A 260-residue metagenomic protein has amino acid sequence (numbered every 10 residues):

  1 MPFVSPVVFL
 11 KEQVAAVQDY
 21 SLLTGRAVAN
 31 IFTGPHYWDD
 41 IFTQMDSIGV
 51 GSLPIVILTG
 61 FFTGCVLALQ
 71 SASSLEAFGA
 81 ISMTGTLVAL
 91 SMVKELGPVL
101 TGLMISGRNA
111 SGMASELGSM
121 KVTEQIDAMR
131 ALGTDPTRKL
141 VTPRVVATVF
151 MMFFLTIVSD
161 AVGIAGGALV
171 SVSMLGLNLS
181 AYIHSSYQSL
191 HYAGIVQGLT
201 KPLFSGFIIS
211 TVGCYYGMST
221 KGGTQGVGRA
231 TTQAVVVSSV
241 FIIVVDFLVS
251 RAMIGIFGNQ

Functional and structural regions predicted by a protein language model:
M1-D39, Y216-K221: Short, membrane-interfacial amphipathic segments enriched in basic
T33-I57, S239: Membrane-interface helix starts
D46-L100, M104: Active-site cofactor/substrate anionic-group-binding motifs, chiefly glycine- and Lys/Arg-rich phosphate-binding loops
G51-G64, P98-S106, A147-I164, A168 (+3 more regions): Hydrophobic alpha-helical transmembrane segments in multi-pass membrane proteins
Q70-V93, V158-L203, T211-T231, A252-Q260: Membrane-interfacial helix-loop-helix connectors in multipass membrane proteins
T84-D127, V212: Hydrophobic alpha-helical transmembrane segments of multi-pass membrane transport proteins
L117-T142, T224-V227: Short cytoplasmic-facing helical segments at TM-TM junctions of multi-pass membrane proteins
D135-T156, A230, A234: Start (N-cap) of specific transmembrane helices in multi-pass transporter permeases
